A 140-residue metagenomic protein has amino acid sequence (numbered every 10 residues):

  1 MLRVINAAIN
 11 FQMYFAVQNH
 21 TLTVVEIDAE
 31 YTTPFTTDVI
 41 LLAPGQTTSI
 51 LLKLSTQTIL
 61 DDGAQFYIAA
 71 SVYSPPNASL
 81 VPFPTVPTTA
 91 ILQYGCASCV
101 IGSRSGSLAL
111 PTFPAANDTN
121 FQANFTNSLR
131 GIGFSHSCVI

Functional and structural regions predicted by a protein language model:
M1-V139: Histidine- and aromatic-rich segments of cupredoxin/plastocyanin-like copper-binding domains
